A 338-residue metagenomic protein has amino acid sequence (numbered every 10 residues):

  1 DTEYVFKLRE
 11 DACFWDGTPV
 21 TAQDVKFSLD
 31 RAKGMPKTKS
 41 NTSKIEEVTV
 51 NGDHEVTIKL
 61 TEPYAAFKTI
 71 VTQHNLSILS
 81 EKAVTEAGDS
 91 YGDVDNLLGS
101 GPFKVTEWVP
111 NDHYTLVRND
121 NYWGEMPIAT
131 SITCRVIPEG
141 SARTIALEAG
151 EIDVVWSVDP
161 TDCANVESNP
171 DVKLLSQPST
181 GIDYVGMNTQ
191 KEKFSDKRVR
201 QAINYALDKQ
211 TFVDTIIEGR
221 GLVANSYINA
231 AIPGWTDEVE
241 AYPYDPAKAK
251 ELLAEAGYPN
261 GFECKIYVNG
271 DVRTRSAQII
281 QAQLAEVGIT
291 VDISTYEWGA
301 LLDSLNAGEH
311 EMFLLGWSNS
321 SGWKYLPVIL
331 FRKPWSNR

Functional and structural regions predicted by a protein language model:
D1-M35, N51, T57, A146 (+1 more regions): Aromatic- and charge-enriched surface segment that lines or borders ligand/interaction sites
E3-K7, V25-S28, V56-I58, G101-K104 (+6 more regions): Short, well-ordered beta-strand elements
V5-K7, S40-A83, E107: Surface-exposed binding/hinge segments that line and control ligand-binding clefts or catalytic entry sites
R9, N119-N165, T290-D292: Ligand-site clamp/hinge motif
T21-S28, D53-T57, G101-P102, A129-S131 (+4 more regions): Alpha-helical secondary-structure segments
D53, T72-P127, S131, P246-A247 (+1 more regions): Gly/Pro-rich hinge or "lid" segments in bacterial periplasmic/extracellular proteins
L222-E255, R273-R275: Structural transition elements
A300-R338: Acidic-aromatic pocket-rim loops
